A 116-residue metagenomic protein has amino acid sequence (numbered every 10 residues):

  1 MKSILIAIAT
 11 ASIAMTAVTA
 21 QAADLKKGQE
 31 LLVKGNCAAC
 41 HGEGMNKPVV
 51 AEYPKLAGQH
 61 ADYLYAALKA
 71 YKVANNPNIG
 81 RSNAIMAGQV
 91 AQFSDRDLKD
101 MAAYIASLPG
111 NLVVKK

Functional and structural regions predicted by a protein language model:
M1-A22: Gram-negative bacterial Sec-dependent N-terminal signal peptides
T16-V33, K47-E52, V114-K116: Electrostatic cytochrome c docking/interface patches
Q29, E43-N76, N83, A87-F93: Gly/Gly-Pro-rich "capping" loops immediately C-terminal to redox-active cysteine motifs in periplasmic/lumenal
K34-G35, S82: N-terminal (or domain-start) structured segment
N36-E43, M101, I105: The canonical Cys-X-X-Cys-His
A67, Q89-K116: C-terminal capping alpha-helices of c-type cytochrome domains
